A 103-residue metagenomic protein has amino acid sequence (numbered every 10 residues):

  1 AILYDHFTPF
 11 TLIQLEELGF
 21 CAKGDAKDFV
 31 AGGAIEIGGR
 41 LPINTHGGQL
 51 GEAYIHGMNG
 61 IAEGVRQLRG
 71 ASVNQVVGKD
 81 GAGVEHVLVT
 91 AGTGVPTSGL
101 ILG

Functional and structural regions predicted by a protein language model:
A1-G103: Claisen-condensing/thiolase-fold acyl-transfer catalytic domains that form or cleave C-C bonds in fatty acid
